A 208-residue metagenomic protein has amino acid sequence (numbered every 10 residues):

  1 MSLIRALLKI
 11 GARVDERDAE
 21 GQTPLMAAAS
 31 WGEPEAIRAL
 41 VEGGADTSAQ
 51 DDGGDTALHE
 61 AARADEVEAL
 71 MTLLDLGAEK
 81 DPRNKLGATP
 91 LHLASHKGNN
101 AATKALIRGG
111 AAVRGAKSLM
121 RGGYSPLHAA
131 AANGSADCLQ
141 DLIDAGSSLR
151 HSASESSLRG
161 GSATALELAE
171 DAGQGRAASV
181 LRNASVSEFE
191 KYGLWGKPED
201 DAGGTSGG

Functional and structural regions predicted by a protein language model:
S2-L3, E35-A36, E68-A69, A101-A102 (+2 more regions): Conserved ankyrin/ankyrin-like repeat signature
R5-A12, R38-A45, M71-E79, K104-A112 (+2 more regions): Ankyrin repeat domain, specifically the short helix-to-loop turn at the C-terminus of the second helix of each repeat
D15, S48, D81, R114-K117 (+1 more regions): Ankyrin-repeat junction/capping positions
D18, D51, N84, K117-M120 (+1 more regions): Ankyrin repeat boundary/linker residues
L76, G109, A145, E155 (+1 more regions): Ankyrin-repeat-protein effector appendages
